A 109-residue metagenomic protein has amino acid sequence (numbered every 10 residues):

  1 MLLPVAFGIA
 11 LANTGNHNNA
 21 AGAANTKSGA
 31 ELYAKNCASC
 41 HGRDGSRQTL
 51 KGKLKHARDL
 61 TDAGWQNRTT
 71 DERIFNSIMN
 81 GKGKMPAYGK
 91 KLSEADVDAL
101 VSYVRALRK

Functional and structural regions predicted by a protein language model:
M1-A24, K109: N-terminal export/targeting leaders of redox proteins
M1-P4, G8, G29, A57 (+2 more regions): Generic N-terminal initiation segments characterized by hydrophobic and/or small/turn-forming residues
G15, C40-H41, R73, D96: Amphipathic alpha-helical interaction segments
G22, A38, I74-N76: Exposed boundary/loop context
A24-H56, K82-P86, A106-K109: Periplasmic/extracellular electron-transfer cofactor-ligation site, primarily the c-type cytochrome heme-c attachment
L54-L107: Extracytoplasmic electron-transfer domains, predominantly the class I c-type cytochrome c fold
